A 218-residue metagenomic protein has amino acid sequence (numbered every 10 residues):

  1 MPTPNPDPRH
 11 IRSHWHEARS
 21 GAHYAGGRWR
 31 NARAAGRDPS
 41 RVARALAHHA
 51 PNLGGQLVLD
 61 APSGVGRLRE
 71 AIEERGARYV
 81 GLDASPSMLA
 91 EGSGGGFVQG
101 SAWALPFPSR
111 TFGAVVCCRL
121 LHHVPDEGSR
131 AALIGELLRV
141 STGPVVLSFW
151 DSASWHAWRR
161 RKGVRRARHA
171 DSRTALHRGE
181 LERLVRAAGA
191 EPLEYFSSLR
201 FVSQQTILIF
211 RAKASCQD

Functional and structural regions predicted by a protein language model:
M1-N52: Conserved class I S-adenosyl-L-methionine
L59, V65-A104: Class I SAM-dependent methyltransferase SAM/SAH-binding core
V116: A conserved beta-strand element that flanks and buttresses the S-adenosyl-L-methionine
R119-H123: Short catalytic micro-motifs in class I SAM-dependent methyltransferases
A131-G143: A short glycine-rich, Lys/Arg-flanked "PGG" loop and its adjoining helix->strand segment in the class I
T142-W150: Conserved beta-strand signature within the Rossmann-like core of class I S-adenosyl-L-methionine
S152-D171: Short, glycine-/aromatic-enriched active-site segment of Class I SAM-dependent methyltransferases
S172-G189: Short alpha-helix
